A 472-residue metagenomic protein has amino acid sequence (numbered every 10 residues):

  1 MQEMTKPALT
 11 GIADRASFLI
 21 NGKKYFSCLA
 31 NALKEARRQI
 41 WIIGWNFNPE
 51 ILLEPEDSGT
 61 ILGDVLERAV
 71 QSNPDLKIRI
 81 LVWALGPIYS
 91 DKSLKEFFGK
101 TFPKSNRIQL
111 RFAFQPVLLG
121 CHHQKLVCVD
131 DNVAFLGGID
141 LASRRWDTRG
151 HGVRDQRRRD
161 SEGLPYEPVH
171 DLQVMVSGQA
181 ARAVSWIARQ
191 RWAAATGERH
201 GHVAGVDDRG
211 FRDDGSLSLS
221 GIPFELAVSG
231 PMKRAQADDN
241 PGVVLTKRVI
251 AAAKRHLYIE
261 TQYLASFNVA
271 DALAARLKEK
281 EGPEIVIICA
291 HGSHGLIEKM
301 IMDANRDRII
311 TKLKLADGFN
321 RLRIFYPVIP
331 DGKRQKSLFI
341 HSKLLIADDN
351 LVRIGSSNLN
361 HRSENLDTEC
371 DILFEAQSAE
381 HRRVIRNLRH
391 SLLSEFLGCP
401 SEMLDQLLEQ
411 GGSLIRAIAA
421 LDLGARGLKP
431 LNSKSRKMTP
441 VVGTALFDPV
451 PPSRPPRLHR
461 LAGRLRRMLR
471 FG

Functional and structural regions predicted by a protein language model:
M1-G472: Charged, low-complexity intrinsically disordered terminal segments
